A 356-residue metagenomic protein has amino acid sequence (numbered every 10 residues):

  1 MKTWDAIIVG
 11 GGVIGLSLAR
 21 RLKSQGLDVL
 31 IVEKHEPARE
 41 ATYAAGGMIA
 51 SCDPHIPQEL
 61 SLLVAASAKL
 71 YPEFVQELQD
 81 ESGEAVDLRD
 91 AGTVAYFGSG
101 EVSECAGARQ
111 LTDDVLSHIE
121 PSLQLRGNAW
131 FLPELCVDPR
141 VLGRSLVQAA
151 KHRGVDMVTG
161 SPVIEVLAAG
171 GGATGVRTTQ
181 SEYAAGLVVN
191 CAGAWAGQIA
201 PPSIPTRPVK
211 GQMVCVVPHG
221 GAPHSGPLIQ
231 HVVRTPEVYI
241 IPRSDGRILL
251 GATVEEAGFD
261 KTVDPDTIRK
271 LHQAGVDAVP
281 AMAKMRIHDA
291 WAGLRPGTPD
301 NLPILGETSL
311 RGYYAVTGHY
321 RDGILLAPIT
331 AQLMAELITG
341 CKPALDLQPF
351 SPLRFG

Functional and structural regions predicted by a protein language model:
W4-I31: N-terminal Rossmann-like FAD-binding beta1-loop-alpha1 element of flavoenzymes
R20-S24, G47-I49, E84-R89, G172 (+3 more regions): Active-site substrate-recognition segment that forms the wall of the catalytic cavity or substrate channel
K23-A45: Glycine-rich FAD pyrophosphate-binding loop
G47-I119, L125-G127, A274-V276: Dinucleotide-binding Rossmann-like beta1-alpha1 core, especially the glycine-rich loop that anchors the ADP
E84-A95, G107-R153, T253-G258, G312 (+1 more regions): Helix-loop-beta segment of a Rossmann-like dinucleotide-binding subdomain
W130-T179, Y183-L187, C191: Helical element adjacent to the flavin cofactor pocket in flavoenzyme catalytic cores
P139, V279-G356: C-terminal catalytic lobe of FAD-dependent flavoproteins
